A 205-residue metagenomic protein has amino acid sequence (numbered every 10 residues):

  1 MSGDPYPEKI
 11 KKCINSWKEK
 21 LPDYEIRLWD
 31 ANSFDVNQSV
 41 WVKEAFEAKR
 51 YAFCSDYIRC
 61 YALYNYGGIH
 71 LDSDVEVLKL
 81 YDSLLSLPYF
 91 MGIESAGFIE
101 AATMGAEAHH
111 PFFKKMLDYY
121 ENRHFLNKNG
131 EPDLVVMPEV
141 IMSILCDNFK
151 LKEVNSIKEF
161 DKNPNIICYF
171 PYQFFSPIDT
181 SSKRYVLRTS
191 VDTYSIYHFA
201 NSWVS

Functional and structural regions predicted by a protein language model:
M1-S55, L71-S205: Glycosyltransferase-associated regions of secretory-pathway enzymes, highlighting luminal stem/catalytic domains
Y57-G68: Small-residue hinge/turn detector
